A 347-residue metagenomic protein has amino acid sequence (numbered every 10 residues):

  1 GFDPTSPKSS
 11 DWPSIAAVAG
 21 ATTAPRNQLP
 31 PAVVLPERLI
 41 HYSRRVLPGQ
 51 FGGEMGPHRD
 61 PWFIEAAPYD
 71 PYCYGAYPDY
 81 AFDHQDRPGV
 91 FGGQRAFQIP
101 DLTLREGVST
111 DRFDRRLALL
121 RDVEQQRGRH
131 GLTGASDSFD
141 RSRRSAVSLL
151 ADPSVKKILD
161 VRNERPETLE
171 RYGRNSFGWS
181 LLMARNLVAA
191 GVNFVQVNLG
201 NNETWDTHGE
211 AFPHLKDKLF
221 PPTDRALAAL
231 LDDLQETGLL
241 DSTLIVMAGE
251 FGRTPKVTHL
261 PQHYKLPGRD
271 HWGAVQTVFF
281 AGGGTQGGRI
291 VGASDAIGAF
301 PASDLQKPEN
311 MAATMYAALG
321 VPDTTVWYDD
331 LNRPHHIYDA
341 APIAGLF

Functional and structural regions predicted by a protein language model:
G1-F347: Ligand-binding pockets and gating/stacking loops
